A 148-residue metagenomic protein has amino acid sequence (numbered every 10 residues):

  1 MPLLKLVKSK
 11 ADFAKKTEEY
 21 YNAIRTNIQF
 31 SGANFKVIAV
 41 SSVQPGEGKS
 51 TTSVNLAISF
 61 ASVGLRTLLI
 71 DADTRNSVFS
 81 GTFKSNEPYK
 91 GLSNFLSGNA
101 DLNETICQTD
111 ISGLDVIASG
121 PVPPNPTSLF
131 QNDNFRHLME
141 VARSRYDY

Functional and structural regions predicted by a protein language model:
M1-Y148: P-loop NTP-binding module
